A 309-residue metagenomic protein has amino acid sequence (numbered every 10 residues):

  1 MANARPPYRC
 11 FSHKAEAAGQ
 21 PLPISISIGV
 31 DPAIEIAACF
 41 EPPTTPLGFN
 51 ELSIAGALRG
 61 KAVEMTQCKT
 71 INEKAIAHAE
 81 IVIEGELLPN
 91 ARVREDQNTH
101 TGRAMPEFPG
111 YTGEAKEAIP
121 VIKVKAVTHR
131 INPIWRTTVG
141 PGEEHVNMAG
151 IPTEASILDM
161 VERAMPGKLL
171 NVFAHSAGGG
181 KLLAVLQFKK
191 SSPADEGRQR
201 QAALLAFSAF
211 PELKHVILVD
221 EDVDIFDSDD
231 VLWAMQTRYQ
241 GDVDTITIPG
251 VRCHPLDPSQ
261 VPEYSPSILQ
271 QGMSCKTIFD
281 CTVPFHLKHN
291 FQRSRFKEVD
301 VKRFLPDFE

Functional and structural regions predicted by a protein language model:
M1-S27: Internal mixed beta-strand/loop scaffold within catalytic domains of large alpha/beta enzymes
V30-E309: Charged, compositionally biased interaction regions
